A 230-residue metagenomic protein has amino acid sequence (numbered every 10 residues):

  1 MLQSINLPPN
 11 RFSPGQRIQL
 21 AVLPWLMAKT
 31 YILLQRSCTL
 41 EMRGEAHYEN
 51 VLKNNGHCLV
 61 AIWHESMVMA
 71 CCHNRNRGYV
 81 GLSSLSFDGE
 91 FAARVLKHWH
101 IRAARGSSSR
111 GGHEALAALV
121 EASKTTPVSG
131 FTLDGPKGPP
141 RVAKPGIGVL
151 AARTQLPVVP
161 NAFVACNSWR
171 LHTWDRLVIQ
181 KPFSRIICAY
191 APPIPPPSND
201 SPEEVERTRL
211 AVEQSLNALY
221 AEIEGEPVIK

Functional and structural regions predicted by a protein language model:
L2-L33, L52, R75, H98 (+1 more regions): Non-catalytic C-terminal accessory region of glycerolipid acyltransferases and related lyso-lipid remodeling enzymes
I32-H57, W63-M69: A short, well-structured juxtamembrane/interface segment
Q35-L40, L59, G106-R110, P136-K137: Short, flexible loop segments at the rims of nucleotide/cofactor-binding pockets, characterized by
E41-R43, A104, A189: General small-molecule cofactor/ligand-binding pocket signal
M42-G44, I62, S83, P192 (+1 more regions): Pocket-edge structural micro-motifs
H47, D88, R110, A165 (+1 more regions): Residue-level detector of flexible, active-site-proximal loop/helix-junction positions within diverse enzyme catalytic
H57-R110, E114, R170: Catalytic core of membrane glycerolipid acyltransferases/transacylases, capturing the structured, soluble-facing
